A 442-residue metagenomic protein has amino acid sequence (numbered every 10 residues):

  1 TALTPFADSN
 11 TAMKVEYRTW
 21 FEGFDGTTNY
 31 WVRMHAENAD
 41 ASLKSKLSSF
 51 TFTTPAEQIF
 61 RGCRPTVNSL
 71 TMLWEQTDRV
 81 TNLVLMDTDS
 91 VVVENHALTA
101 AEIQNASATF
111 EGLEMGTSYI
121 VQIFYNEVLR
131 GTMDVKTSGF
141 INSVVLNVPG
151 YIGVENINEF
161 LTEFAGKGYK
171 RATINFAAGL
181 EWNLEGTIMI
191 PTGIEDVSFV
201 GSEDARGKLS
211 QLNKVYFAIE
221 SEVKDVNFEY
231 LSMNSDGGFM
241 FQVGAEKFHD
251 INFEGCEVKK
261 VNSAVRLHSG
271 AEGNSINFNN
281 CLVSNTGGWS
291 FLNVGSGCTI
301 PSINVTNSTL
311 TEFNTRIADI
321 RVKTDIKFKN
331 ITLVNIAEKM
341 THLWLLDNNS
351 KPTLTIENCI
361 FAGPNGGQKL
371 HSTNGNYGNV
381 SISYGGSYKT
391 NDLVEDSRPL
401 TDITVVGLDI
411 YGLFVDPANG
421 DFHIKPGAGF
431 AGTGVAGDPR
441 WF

Functional and structural regions predicted by a protein language model:
T1, N68-V80: Conserved aromatic anchor
T1-D25, V84-E114: Recognizes extended acidic, P/S/T-rich segments that occur within or adjacent to Ig-like beta-sandwich modules
G26, C63-T71, M115: Short coil/turn motif common to extracellular beta-sandwich-like domains
G26, E37-E57, M115, N126-S143: Extracellular fibronectin type III
W31-H35, I120-F124: Extracellular recognition modules
I141-A177, E181, G427-G434, W441: Acidic Gly/Asp/Thr-rich repetitive segments characteristic of extracellular carbohydrate-active and adhesion proteins
I152-N158, Y169-D196, D204-K214: N-terminal extracellular ligand-recognition/capping segment immediately after the signal peptide
I188-P191, D196-V197, G201-D421, A428-G434 (+1 more regions): Extracellular beta-rich repeat passengers
